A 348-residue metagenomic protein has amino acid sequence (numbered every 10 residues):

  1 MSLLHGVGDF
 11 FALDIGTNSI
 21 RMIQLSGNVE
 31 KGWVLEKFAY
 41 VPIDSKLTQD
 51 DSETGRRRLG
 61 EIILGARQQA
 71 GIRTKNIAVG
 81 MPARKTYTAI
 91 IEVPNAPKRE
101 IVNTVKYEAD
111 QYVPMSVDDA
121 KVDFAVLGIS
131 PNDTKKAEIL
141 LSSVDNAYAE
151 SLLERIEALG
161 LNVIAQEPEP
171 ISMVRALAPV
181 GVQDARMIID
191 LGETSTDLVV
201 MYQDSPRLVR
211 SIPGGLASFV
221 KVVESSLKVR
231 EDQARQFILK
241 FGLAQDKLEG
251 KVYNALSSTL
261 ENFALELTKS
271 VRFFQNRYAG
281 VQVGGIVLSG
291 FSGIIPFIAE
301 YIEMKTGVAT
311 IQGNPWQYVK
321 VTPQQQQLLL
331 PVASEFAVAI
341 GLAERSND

Functional and structural regions predicted by a protein language model:
M1-E108, E150-L152, D184: Non-catalytic, solvent-exposed interaction/assembly segments
F11-S19, I23-E36, V79, T134-Q236: Small-residue (GG/TT-enriched) beta-loop-alpha framework at ligand/catalytic clefts
I63-N76, V229, T268-G285: Phosphate/pyrophosphate-binding loops at sites that engage ATP/ADP/AMP, CoA/4′-phosphopantetheine, polyphosphate
N76, G80-P179, G285, P315-T322 (+1 more regions): Active-site neighborhood for divalent-cation/phosphate handling
G192-S205, P331-D348: Extended, charge-rich low-complexity interaction segments
Q236-G285, S292: Adenine-nucleotide phosphate-binding core of ATP-dependent small-molecule kinases
T259, V281-I311, Q317: Glycine-rich phosphate-binding loops at beta-strand->alpha-helix junctions
E300-A339: Conserved phosphate-binding/catalytic loops in two-lobed NTP-binding clefts
